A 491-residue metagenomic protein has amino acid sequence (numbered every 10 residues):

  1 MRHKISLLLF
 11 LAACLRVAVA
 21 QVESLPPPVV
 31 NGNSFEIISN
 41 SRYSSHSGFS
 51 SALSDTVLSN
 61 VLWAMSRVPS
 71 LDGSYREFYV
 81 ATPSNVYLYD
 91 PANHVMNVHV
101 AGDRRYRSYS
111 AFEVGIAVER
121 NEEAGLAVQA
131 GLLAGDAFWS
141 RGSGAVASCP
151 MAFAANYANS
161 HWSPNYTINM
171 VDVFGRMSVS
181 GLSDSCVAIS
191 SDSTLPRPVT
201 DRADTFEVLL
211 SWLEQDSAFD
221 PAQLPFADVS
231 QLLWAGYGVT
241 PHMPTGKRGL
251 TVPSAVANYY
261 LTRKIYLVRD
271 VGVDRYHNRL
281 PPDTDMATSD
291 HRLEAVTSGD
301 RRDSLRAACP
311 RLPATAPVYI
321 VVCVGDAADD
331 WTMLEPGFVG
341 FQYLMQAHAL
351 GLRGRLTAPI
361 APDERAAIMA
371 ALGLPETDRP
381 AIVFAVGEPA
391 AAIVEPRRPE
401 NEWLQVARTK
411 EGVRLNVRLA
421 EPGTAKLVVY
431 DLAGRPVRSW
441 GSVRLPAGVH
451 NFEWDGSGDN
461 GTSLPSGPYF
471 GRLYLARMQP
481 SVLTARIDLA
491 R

Functional and structural regions predicted by a protein language model:
K4-C14: Sec-dependent N-terminal signal peptides
L15-A20: Sec/Tat signal peptide C-region and signal peptidase I cleavage site
Q21-V114, A147, A155-N156, S160 (+2 more regions): N-terminal amphipathic, basic helical "cap/leader" segment at the start of enzyme domains
R42, V61, F78, F112-Y157 (+4 more regions): Small-aliphatic-rich amphipathic alpha-helix that forms the alpha element of a beta-alpha
N159-L182, L372-A390: A glycine-rich helix N-cap at a beta->alpha junction
A391-N401, V406-N416, S439, V443-A447 (+2 more regions): C-terminal tail/sorting-segment detector
L419-T424: Short proline/glycine-enriched turn/loop motifs at strand-loop junctions of beta-rich domains
Y430-V437, Y469: Short, glycine-anchored, charge-dense loop/turn motifs used at functional sites
